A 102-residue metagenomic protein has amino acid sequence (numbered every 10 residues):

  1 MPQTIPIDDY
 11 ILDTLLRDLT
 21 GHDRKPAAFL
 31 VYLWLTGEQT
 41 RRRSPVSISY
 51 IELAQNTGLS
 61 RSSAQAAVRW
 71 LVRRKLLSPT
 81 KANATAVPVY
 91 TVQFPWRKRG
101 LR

Functional and structural regions predicted by a protein language model:
M1-N56, T85-A86: Short recognition helix of helix-turn-helix/winged-helix DNA-binding domains
M1-P2, R73, W96-R102: Charged low-complexity intrinsically disordered patches
G37-W96: Winged helix-turn-helix DNA-binding recognition segment
